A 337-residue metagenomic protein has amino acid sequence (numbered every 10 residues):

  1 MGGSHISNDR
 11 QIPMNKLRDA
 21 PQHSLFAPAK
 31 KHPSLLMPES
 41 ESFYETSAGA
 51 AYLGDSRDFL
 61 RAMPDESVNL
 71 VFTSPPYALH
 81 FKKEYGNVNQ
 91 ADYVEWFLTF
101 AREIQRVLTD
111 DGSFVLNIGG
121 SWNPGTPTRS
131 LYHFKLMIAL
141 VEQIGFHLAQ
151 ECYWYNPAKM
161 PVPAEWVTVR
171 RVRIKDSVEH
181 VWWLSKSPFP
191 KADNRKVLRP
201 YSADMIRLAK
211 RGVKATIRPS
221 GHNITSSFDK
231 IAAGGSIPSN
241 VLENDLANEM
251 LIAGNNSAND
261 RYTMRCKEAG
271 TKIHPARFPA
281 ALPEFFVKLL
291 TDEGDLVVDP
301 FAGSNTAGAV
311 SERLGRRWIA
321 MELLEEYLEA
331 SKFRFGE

Functional and structural regions predicted by a protein language model:
G2-A330: Core catalytic lobe of class I
G336: Conserved phosphoryl-transfer catalytic core
